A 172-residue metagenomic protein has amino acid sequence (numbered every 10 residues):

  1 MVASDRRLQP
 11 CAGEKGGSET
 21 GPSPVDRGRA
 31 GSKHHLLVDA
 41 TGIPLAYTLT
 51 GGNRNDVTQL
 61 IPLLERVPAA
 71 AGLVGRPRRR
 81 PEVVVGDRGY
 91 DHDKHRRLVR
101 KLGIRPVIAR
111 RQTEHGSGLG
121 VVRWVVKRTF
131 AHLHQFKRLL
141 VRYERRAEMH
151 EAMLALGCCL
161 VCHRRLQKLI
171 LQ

Functional and structural regions predicted by a protein language model:
M1-R111, G118, G157, Q172: Polybasic low-complexity intrinsically disordered regions
R97, K101-L102, G118, V122-Q172: Basic, amphipathic alpha-helical segments enriched in Lys/Arg and hydrophobic/aromatic residues
